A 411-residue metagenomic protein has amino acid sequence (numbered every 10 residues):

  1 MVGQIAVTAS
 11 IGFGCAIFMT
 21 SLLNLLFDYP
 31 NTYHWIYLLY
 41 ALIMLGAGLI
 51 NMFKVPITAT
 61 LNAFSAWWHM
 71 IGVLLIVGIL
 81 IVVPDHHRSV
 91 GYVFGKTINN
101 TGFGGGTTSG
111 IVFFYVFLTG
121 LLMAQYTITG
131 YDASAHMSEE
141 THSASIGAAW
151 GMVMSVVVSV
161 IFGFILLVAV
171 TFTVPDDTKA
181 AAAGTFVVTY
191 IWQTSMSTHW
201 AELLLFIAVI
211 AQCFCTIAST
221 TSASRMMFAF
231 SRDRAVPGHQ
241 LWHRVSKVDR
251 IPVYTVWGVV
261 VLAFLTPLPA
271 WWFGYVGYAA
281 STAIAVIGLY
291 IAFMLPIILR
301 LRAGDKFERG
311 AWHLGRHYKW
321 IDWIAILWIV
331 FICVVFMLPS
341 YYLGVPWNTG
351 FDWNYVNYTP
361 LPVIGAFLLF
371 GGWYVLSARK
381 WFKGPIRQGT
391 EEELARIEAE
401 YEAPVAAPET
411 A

Functional and structural regions predicted by a protein language model:
M1-M44, G48-M52, V209-M226, G277 (+2 more regions): Hydrophobic transmembrane alpha-helices that form the core helical bundles of multi-pass secondary transporters
S21-L26, T97-T108, G151-I217, V236-A285: TM-loop-TM module centered on a large, flexible mid-protein loop between adjacent transmembrane helices in multi-pass
L26-Y37, N62-F64, F351-T359: Interfacial loop-to-helix junctions that mark the boundaries of transmembrane helices in multi-pass membrane
D28-W35, W67-E202: Helix-loop-helix junctions that connect adjacent transmembrane segments in multi-pass membrane transporters
I36-T97, T129, M152-V157, T282-L295 (+3 more regions): Membrane-interface loop-to-helix entry segments
I50-P56, W200, L262-S281, R302-K306 (+1 more regions): Transmembrane helix-loop junctions in multi-pass membrane proteins
I79-I81, A325-Y342: Hydrophobic alpha-helical transmembrane segments in multi-pass integral membrane proteins
T108, I297-I321, P339-A411: Terminal cytosolic tails of multi-pass membrane transporters, especially the segment immediately following the final
